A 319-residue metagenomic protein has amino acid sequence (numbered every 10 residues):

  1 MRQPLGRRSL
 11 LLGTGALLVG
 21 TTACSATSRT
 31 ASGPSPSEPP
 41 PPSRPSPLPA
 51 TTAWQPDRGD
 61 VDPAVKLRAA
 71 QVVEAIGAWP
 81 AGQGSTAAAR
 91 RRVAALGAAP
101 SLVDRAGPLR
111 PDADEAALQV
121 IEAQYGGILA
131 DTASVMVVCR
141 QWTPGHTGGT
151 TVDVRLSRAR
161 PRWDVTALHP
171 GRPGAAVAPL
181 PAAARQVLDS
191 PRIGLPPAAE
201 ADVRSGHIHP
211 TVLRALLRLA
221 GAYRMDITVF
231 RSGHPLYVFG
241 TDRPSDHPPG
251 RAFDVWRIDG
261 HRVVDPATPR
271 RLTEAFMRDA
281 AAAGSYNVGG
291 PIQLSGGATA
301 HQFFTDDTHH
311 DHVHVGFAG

Functional and structural regions predicted by a protein language model:
Q3-S9: Twin-arginine (Tat) signal peptide motif
S9-A26: N-terminal export signals
C24-L67, P181-A182: N-terminal low-complexity, Pro/Thr-rich disordered segments that flank secretion/membrane-targeting signals
A53-P111, V203-H207: Core segments of small alpha/beta cavity-forming domains
L109-G145: Surface-exposed, charged secondary-structure patches
R155-R185, D226, P244, P248-G319: Catalytic cores and adjacent binding grooves of peptidoglycan-active enzymes
A176-G221: Active-site acidic/histidine clusters and adjacent loop/turn architecture that either coordinate catalytic ions
I208-T241: Extended, low-complexity, intrinsically disordered C-terminal regulatory tails of eukaryotic serine/threonine kinases
